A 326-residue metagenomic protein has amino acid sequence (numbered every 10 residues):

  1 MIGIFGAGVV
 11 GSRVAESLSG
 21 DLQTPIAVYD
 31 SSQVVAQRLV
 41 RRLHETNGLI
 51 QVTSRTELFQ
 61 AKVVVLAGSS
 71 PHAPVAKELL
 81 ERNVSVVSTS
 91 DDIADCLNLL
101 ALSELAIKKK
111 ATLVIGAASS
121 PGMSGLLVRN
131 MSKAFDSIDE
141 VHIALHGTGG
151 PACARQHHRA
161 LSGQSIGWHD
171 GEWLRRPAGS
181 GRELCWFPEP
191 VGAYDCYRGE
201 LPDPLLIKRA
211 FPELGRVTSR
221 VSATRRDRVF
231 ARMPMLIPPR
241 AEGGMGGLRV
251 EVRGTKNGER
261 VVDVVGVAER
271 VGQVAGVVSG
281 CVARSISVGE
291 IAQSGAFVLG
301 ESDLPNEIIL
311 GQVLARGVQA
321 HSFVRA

Functional and structural regions predicted by a protein language model:
F5, K133-D263: Active-site-lining helix/loop region of Rossmann-like oxidoreductase modules
G11-S12: N-terminal Rossmann-fold NAD(P) dinucleotide-binding loop
T24-R42: NAD(P)-binding Rossmann-fold cofactor-contacting core
R38-N47, L102-E104: Short, conserved SAM-binding/catalytic segment of Class I S-adenosyl-L-methionine-dependent methyltransferases
L49-Q60: Short acidic low-complexity segments
V63-L79, I93-C96: Beta-loop-alpha module in the N-terminal Rossmann-like domain of NAD(P)-dependent dehydrogenases, especially those
S90-L113: Rossmann-fold NAD(P)-binding glycine/threonine-rich loop
D227-A326: C-terminal active-site/capping subdomain that shapes the small-molecule cofactor and substrate pocket of enzyme
